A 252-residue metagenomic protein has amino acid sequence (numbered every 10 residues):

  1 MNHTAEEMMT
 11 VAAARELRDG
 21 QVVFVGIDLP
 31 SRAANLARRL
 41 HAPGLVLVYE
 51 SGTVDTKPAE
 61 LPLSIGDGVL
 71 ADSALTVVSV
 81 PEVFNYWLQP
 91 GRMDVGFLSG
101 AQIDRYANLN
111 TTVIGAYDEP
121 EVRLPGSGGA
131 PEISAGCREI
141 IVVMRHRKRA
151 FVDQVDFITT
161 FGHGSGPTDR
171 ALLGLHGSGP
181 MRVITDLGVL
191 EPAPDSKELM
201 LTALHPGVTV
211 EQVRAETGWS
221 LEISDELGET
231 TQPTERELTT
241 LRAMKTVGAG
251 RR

Functional and structural regions predicted by a protein language model:
M1-L75: N-terminal active-site beta-alpha-beta segment that forms phosphate/nucleotide-binding and substrate-recognition loops
M8, E211, E235-T239: Generic alpha-helical secondary structure signal
L17, Q21, A37, H41 (+5 more regions): Structural signal for hydrophobic packing residues in well-ordered secondary-structure cores of soluble enzyme domains
A42, L47-Y49, I133-S134, T159 (+2 more regions): Short, intrinsically disordered/low-complexity patches at protein termini and at juxtamembrane boundaries
G44-T53, A71-L75, E121-G126, L204 (+1 more regions): Short, Lys/Arg-enriched charge-dense amphipathic segments
L61-E229, P233: Conserved phosphate- and dinucleotide-binding cores of soluble alpha/beta proteins, encompassing both enzyme active
E216, D225-R252: A conserved C-terminal secondary-structure "cap"
